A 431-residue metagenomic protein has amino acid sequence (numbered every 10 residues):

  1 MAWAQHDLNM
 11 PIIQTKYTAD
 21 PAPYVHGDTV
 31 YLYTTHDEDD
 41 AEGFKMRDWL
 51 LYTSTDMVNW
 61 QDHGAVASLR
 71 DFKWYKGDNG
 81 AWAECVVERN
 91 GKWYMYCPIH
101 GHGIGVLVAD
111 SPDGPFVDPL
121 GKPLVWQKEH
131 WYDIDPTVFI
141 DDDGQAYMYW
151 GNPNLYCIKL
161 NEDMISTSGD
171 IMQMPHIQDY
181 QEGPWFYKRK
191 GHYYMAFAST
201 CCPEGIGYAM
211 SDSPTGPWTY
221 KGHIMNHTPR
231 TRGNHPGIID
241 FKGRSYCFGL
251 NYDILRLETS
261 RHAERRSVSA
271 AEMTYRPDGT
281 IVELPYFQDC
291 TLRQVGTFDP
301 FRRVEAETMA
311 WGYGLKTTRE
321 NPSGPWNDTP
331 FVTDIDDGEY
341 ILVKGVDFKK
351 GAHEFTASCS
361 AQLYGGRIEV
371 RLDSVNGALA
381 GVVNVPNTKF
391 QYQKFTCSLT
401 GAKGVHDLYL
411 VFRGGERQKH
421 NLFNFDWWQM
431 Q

Functional and structural regions predicted by a protein language model:
W3-Q431: Carbohydrate-active catalytic/glycan-binding domains of CAZyme proteins, especially the secreted or lumenal ectodomains
